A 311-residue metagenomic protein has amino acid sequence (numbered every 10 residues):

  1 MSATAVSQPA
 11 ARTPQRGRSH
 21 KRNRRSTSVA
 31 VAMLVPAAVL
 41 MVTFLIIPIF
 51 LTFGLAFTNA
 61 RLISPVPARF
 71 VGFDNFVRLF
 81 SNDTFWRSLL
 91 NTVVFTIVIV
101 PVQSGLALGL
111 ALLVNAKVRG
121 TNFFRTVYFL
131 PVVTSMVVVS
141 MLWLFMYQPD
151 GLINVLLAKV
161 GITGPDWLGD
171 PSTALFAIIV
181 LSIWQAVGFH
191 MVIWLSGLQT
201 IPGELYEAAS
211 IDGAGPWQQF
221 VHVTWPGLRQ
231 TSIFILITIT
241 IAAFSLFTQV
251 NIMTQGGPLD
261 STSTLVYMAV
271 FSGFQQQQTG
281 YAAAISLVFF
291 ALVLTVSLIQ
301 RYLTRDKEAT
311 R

Functional and structural regions predicted by a protein language model:
M1-R25: Short, Lys/Arg-rich, polar N-terminal cytosolic tail immediately upstream of the first transmembrane signal-anchor
S26-R311: A structural signal for multi-pass alpha-helical bundles of membrane permease subunits that mediate small-molecule
